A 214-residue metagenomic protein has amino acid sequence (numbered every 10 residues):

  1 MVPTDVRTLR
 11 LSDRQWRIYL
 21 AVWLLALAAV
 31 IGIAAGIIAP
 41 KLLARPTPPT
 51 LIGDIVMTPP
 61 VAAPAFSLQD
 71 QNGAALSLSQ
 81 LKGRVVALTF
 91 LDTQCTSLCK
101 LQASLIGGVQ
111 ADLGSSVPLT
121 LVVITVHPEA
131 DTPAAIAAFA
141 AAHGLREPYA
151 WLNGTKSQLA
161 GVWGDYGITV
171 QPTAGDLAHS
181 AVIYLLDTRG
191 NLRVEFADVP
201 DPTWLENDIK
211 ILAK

Functional and structural regions predicted by a protein language model:
M1-A65: N-terminal targeting signals for export/organelle localization
A63-P64, V86, S180-V182: Short loop/turn microsegments at loop-to-beta-strand junctions
F66-A87, Q110-L113: A short beta-strand-turn-helix
L78-I106: Short active-site neighborhood of thiol/selenol oxidoreductases, capturing the structured segment around
R84-V85, Q102-I124, A141-A142: Conserved helix-turn-beta segment immediately C-terminal to the redox Cys motif in thioredoxin-like folds
A111-S115, A141-L145, G164-I168, N191 (+2 more regions): Sec-exported extracytoplasmic/periplasmic mature domains
V122, A137-A181: Short, internal strand/loop/helix patches that form the active-site neighborhood or redox-interaction surface
T173-K214: Thiol-/selenol-based redox modules, centered on thioredoxin-like and closely related oxidoreductase domains
